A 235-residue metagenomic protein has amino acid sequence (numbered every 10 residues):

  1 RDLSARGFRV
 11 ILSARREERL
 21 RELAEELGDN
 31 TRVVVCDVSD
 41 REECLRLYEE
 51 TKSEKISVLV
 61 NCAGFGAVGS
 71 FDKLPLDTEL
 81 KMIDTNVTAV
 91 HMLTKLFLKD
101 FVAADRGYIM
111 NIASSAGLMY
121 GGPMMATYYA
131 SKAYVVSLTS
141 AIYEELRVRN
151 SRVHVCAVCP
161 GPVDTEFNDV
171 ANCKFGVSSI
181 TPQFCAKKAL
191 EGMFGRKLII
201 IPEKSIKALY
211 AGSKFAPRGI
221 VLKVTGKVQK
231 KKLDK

Functional and structural regions predicted by a protein language model:
R6-E22: Conserved glycine-rich Rossmann-like NAD(P)H-binding loop of the short-chain dehydrogenase/reductase
V35-R46, L76: The beta1-alpha1 cofactor-binding region of Rossmann-like NAD(H)/NADP(H)-dependent oxidoreductases
C62-A67: Conserved NAD(P)H cofactor-binding loop of Rossmann-fold oxidoreductase domains
S70-F71, T78-I83: Substrate-binding pocket helix/loop in short-chain dehydrogenase/reductase
T94, S131: Active-site helix of classical SDR
S114: Residue(s) in the substrate-gating loop at a strand-loop-helix junction that position the organic substrate next
A157, K174-Y210: C-terminal helical subdomain
